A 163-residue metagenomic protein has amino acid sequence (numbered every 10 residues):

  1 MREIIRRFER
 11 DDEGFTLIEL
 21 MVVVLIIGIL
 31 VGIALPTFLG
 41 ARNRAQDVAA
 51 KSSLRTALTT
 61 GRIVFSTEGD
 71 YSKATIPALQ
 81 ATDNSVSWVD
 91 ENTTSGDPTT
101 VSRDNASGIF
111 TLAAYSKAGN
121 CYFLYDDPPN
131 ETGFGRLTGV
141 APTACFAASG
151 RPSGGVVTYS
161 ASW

Functional and structural regions predicted by a protein language model:
M1-F15: N-terminal leader/signal peptides at the extreme start of proteins
I4, L17-L20, I63: Alpha-helical transmembrane segments
F8-R10, L20-L25, D70: Classical cleavable N-terminal Sec signal peptides
I18-T37: Alpha-helical hydrophobic helix detector
N43-D70: Membrane-proximal N-terminal amphipathic helix
I63-W163: Periplasmic/extracellular, small/polar-rich flexible segments of pilin-like filament-forming proteins
